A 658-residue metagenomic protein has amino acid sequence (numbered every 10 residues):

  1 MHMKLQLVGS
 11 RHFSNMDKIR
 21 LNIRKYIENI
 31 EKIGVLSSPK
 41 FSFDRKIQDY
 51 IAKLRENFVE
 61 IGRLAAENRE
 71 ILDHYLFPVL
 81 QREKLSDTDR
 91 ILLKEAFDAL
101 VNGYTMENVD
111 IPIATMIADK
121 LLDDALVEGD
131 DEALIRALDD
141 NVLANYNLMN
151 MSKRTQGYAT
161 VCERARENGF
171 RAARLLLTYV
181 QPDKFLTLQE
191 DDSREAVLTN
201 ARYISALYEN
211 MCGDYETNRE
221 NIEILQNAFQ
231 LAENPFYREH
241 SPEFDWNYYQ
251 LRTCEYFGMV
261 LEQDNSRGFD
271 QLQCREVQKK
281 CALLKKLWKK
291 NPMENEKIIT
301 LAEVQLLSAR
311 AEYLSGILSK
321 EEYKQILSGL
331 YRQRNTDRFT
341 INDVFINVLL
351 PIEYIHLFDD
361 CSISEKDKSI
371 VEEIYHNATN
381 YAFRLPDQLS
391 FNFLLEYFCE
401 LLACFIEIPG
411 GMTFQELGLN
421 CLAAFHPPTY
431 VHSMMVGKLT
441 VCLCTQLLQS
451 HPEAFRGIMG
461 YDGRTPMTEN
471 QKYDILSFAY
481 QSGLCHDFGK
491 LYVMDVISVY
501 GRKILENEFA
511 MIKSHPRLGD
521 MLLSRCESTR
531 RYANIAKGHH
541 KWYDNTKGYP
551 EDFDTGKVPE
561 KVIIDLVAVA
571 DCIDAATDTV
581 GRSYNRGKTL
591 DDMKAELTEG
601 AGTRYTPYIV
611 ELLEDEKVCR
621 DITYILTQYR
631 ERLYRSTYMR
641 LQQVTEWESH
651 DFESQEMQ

Functional and structural regions predicted by a protein language model:
L7-R45, I370-Y381, L385-L401, I622-Q658: Intrinsically disordered, glycine/charged-rich C-terminal tails and inter-domain linkers that flank nucleotidyl cyclase
D17-V59, R63, E70-T105, D130-T155 (+5 more regions): Amphipathic alpha-helical repeat scaffolds of TPR domains
R20-K25, I47, L54-P78, Y104-D123 (+5 more regions): Helix-turn-helix repeat elements of alpha-solenoid scaffolds
Q81-L85, D123-D130, T178, P182-L188 (+4 more regions): Solenoid-like repeat scaffolds
L85, V161, F269, S315-L318 (+4 more regions): Non-transmembrane, amphipathic alpha-helical segments
L186-E195, E243, G457-G483, L523-A568 (+2 more regions): Histidine/acidic-rich helix-loop-helix segments that form or flank divalent-metal centers in metalloenzyme catalytic
A378-A510: Acidic/His-rich, divalent-metal-binding segments that scaffold phosphate/diphosphate chemistry
M435-T445, E508-S524, T589-Y605: An active-site-proximal "capping" alpha-helix that borders the catalytic cofactor pocket
